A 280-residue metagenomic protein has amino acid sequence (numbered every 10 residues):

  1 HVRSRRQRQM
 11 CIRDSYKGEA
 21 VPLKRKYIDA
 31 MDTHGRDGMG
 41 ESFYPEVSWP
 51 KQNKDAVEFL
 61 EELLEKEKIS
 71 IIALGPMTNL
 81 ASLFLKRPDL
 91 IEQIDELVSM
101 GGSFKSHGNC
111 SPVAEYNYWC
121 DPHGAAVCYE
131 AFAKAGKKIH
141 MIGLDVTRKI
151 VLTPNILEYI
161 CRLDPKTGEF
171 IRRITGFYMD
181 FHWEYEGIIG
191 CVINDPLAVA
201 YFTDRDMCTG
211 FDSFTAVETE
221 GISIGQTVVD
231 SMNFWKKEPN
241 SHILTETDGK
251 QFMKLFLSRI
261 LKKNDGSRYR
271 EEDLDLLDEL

Functional and structural regions predicted by a protein language model:
H1-D14: Single conserved hydrophobic/aromatic residue that forms the stacking wall/gate of nucleotide- or nucleobase-binding
R3, I72, C191: Glycosyltransferase donor-binding loop in the core domain
R3, T78-S82, A198: Short amphipathic alpha-helical face segments that pack within enzyme cores and frequently flank/anchor catalytic
Q9, F43-K149, P154: Active-site histidine-anchored catalytic micro-motif
R13-L64, N240-T247, F252-L257, L261 (+1 more regions): Metal-dependent C-N hydrolase catalytic cores
D14, W119-H123, G136-L280: Conformational coupling and interaction surfaces
Y16, T33, A73, S99-M100 (+1 more regions): Short glycine/serine/threonine-biased micro-segments
I28-R36, S111-E115, I156-Y159: Short, surface-exposed amphipathic charged segments that create phosphate/polyanion-binding patches used for binding
